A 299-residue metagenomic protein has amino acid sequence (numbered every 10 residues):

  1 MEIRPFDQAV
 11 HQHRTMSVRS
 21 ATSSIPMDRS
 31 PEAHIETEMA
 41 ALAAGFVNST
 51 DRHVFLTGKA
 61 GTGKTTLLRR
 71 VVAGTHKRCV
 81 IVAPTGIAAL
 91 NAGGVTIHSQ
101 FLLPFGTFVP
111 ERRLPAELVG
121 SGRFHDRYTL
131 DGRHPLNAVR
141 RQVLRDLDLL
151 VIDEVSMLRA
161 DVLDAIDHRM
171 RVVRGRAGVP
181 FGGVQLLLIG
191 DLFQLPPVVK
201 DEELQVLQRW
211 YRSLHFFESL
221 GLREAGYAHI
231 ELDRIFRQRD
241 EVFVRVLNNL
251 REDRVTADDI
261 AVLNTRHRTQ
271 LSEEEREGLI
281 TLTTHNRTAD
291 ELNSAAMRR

Functional and structural regions predicted by a protein language model:
E2-R299: Conserved ATP-binding/catalytic motifs of P-loop helicase motor domains
